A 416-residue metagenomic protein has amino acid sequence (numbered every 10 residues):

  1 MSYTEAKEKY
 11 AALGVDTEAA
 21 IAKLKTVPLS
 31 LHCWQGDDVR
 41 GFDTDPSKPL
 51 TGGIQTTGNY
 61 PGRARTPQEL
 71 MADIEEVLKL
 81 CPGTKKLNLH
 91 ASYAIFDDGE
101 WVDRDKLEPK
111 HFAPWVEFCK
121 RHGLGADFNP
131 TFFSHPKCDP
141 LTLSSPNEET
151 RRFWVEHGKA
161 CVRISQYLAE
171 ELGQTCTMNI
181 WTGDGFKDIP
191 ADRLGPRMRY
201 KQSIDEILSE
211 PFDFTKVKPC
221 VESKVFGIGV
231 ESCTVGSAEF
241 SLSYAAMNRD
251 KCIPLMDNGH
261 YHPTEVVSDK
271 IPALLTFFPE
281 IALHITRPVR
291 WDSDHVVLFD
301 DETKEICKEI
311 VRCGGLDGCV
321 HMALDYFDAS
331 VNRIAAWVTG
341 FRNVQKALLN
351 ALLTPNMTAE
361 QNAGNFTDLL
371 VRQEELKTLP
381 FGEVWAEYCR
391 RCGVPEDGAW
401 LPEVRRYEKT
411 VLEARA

Functional and structural regions predicted by a protein language model:
M1-P146, F153, V162-I164, Q174-C176 (+6 more regions): Alpha/beta catalytic barrel-like cores
K159-V162, L168, Q174, R197-I204: Extended substrate/RNA-proximal surfaces in nucleic-acid metabolism proteins
S165-A191, V217-K218: Active-site groove signature of glycoside hydrolases
G183-G185, K224, Y326: Short linear capping/connector segments at secondary-structure termini
D188-E302: Acidic/histidine-rich catalytic cores of soluble enzymes
